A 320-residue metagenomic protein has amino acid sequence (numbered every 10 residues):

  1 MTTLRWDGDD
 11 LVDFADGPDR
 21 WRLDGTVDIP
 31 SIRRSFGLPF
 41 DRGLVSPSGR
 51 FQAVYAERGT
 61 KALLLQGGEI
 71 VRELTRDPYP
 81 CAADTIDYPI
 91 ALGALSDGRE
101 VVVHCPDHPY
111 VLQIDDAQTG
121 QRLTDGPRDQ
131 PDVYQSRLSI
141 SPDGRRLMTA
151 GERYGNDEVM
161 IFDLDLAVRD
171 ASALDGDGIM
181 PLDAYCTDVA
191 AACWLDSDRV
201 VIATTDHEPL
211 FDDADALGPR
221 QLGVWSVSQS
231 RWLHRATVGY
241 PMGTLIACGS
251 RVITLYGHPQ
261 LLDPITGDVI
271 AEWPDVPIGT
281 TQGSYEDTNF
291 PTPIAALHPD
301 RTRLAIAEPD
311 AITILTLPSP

Functional and structural regions predicted by a protein language model:
M1-G49, V54-Y55: Extended, helix-rich scaffolding/adaptor regions
M1-R5, S35-S48, P80-G93, V133-S139 (+3 more regions): Repeated scaffold domains used in trafficking and secretory/extracellular systems, primarily beta-propellers
D9-R20, G49-E57, A62-L63, G98-P106 (+5 more regions): Short beta-strand elements that form the blades of beta-propeller/WD-repeat-like and other beta-sheet-rich scaffold
G17-F36, G59-A83, Q113-P127, I161-I179 (+3 more regions): Surface-exposed loop/turn elements that mediate protein-protein interactions on large endomembrane-trafficking
I70-R99, H104-Y110, R122-Q135: Asp-box/WD-like beta-propeller blade repeats and closely related beta-sheet repeat scaffolds
R122-A173: Loop-centered beta-sheet repeat module
E152-L164, A203-L217: Short, conserved, GDST-rich strand-edge loop motifs in beta-rich repeat architectures
T292-P320: Blade-level signature of beta-propeller repeat domains, shared across WD40, Kelch, NHL, RCC1 and BNR/Asp-box propellers
